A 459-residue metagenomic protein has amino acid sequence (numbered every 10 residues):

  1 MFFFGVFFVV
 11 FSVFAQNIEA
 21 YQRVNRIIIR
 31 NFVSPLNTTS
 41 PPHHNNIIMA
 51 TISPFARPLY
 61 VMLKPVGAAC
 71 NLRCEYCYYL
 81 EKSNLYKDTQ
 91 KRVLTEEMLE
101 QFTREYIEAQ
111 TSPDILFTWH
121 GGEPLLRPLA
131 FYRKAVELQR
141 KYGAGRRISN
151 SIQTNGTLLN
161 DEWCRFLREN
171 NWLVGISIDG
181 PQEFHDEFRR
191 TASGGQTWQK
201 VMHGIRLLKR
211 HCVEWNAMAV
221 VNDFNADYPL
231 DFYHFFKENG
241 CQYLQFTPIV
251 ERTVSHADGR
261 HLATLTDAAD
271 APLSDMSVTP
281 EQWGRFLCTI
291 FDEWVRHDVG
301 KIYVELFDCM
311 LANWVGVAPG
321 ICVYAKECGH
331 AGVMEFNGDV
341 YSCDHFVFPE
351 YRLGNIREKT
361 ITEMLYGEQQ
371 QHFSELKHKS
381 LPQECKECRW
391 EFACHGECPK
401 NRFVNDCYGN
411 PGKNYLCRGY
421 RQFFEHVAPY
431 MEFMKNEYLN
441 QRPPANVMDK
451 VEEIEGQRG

Functional and structural regions predicted by a protein language model:
M1-F14, S40-P41: Hydrophobic alpha-helical signal peptides and transmembrane signal-/tail-anchor segments that drive secretory-pathway
N31, L36, P42-L63: N-terminal [4Fe-4S]-dependent radical SAM core
F55-E97: Canonical Radical SAM [4Fe-4S] cluster-binding loop centered on the CxxxCxxC motif and its immediate flanking residues
V66-R73, E123-L126, C328, C385-E387 (+1 more regions): Cysteine-centered iron-sulfur cluster-binding motifs in ferredoxin-type domains/subunits of redox enzymes
T103-T118, R127-L265: Radical SAM/AdoMet-radical enzyme domain recognition
T191-Q199, R206, R210-V323, E327 (+3 more regions): Radical SAM enzyme [4Fe-4S]-AdoMet core and its adjacent flexible, acidic and glycine-rich loops/tails across
V347-G459: Flexible mid-to-C-terminal extensions adjoining Fe-S/redox cofactors in radical SAM and related proteins
